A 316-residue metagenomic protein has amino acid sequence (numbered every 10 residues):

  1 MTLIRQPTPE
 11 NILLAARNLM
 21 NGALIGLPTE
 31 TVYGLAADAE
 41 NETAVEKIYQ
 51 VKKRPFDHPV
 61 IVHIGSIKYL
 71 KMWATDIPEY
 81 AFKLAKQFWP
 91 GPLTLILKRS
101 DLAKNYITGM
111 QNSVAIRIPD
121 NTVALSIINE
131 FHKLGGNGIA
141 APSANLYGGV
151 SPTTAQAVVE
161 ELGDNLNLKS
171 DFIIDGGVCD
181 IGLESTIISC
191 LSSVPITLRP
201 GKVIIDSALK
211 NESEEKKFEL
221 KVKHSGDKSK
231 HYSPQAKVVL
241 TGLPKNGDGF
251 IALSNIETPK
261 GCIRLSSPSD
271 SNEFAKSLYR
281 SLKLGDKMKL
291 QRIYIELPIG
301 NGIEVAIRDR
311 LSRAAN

Functional and structural regions predicted by a protein language model:
M1-N316: Active-site-adjacent structural elements in enzyme catalytic cores
